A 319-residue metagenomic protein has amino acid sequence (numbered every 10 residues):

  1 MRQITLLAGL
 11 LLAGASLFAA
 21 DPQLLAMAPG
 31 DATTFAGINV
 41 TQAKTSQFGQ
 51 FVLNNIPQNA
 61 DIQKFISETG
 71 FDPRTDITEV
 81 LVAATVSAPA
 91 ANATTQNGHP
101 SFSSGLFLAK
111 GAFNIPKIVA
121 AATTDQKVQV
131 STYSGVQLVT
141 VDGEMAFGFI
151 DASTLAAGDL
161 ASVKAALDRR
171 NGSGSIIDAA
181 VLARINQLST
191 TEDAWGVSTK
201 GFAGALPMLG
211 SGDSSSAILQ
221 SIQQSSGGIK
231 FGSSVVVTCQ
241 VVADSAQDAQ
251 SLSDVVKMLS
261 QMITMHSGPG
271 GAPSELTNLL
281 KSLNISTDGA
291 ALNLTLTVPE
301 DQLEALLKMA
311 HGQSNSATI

Functional and structural regions predicted by a protein language model:
M1-I4: Positively charged n-region of N-terminal signal peptides that target proteins for export
L7-S16: Bacterial N-terminal signal peptides
A19-T140, R184-A217, D254-L280, E304-I319: Structural boundary/hinge residues at secondary-structure and domain interfaces
T34-A36, F107-G111, Q223-I229, S233-V241 (+2 more regions): One face of beta-strands
A36, M145-V163, A291, P299-T318: An acidic-aromatic pocket/loop used at catalytic or ligand-binding sites
N39-T41, T85-S87, K110-N114, D142-E144 (+4 more regions): Solvent-exposed coil/turn segments that connect beta secondary-structure elements in extracytoplasmic/periplasmic
E144-A205: A conserved glycine-rich beta-strand in the N-terminal activation segment of trypsin-fold
Q220, G228-T287: Intrinsically disordered, low-complexity segments enriched in Gly and acidic/Ser/Thr residues that form flexible
